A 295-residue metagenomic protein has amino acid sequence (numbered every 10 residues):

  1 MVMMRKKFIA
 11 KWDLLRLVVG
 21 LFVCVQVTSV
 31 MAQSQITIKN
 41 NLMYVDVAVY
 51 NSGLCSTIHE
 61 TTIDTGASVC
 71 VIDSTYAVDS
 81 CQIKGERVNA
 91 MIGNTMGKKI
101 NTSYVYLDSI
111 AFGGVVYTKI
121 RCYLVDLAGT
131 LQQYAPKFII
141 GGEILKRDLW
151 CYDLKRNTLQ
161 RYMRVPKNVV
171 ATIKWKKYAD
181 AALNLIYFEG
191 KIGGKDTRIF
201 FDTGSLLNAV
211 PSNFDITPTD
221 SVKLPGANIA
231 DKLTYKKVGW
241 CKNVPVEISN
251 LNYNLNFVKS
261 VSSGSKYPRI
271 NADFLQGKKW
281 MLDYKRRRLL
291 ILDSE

Functional and structural regions predicted by a protein language model:
M1-Q35: Bacterial Sec-dependent N-terminal signal peptides
V30-E295: Pepsin/retropepsin-fold aspartyl endopeptidases
